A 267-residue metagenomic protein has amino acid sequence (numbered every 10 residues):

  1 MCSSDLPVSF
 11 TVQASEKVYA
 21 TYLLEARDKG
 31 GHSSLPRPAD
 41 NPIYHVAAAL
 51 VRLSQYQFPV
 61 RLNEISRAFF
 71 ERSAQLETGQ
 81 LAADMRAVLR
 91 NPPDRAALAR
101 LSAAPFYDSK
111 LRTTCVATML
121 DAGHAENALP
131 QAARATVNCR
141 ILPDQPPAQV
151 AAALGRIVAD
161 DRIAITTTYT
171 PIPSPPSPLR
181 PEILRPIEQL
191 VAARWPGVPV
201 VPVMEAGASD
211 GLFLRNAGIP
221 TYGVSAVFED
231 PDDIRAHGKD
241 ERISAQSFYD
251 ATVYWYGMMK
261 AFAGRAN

Functional and structural regions predicted by a protein language model:
M1-S3: Short, small-residue-biased leader/transition segments that mark boundaries at the very start of proteins
P7, S15-T21, K110-R112, P130-A132: Short, solvent-exposed loop/turn segments at the edges of secondary structure
A20-S34, P231: The feature captures the short pre-catalytic strand/loop hairpin that immediately precedes and shapes the active-site
L24-R27, A135-R140: Short, hydrophobic beta-strand segments
K29, S33-P59: A short core secondary-structure module
G30-S34, H124, C139-Q145: A generic structural motif
L53-Q57, G155-I163: A common structural junction motif
L62-N127, Q131-A132, P143, A148-A152 (+1 more regions): An extended, acidic, His-containing surface patch that forms the Zn2+-binding/catalytic region of metallohydrolases
